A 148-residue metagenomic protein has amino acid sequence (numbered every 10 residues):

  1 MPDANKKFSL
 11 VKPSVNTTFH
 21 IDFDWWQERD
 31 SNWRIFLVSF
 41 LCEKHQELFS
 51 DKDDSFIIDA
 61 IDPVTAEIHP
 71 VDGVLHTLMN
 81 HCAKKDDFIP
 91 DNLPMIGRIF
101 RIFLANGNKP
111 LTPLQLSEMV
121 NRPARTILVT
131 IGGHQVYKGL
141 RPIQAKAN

Functional and structural regions predicted by a protein language model:
M1-S55: DNA-contacting interfaces and partner/effector-binding or oligomerization modules in DNA-centric proteins
A4-H20, G73-T77, D91, T130-N148: Charged low-complexity interaction tracts in eukaryotic proteins
E43-N108: Short basic alpha-helical hairpin corresponding to helix-turn-helix/winged-helix-like nucleic-acid-binding
A105-K109, R122, G133: Short amphipathic alpha-helical interaction elements and helix-loop-helix interfaces that mediate dimerization
T112-V120: A short acidic, leucine-rich amphipathic alpha-helix
M119-V129: Short, basic interhelical loop/turn and adjoining N-cap of the next helix at nucleic-acid- or acidic-partner-contacting
